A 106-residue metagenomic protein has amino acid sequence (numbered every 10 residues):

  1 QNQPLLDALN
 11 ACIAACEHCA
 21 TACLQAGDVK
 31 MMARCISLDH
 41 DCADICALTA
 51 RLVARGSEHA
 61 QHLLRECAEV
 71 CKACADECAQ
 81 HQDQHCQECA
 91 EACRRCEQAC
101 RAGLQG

Functional and structural regions predicted by a protein language model:
Q1-G106: Amphipathic alpha-helical hairpins
